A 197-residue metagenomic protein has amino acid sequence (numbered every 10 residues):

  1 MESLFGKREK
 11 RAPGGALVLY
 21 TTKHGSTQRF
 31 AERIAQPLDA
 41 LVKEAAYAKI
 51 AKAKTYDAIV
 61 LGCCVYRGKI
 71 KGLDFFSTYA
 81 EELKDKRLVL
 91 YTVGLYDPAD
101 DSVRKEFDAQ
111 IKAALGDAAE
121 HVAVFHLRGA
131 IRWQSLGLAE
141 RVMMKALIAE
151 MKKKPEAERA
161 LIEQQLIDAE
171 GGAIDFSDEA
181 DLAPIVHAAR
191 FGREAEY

Functional and structural regions predicted by a protein language model:
L4-R11, A58, R67-Y197: FMN-binding flavodoxin-like domain, especially the glycine-rich phosphate-binding loop
F5-G6, G15-P37: N-terminal beta1-alpha1 ligand-phosphate binding loop
A16, A40, V122: Short, conserved active-site loop motifs that form the nucleotide-linked donor/cofactor pocket
L19, K43-A45, Y91: The conserved SAM/SAH-binding core of class I Rossmann-like methyltransferase domains, concentrating on the hydrophobic
Q36, A40, K86: Short glycine/serine/threonine/alanine-rich loop segments
D39-K52: A short, well-structured beta->alpha microelement
A53-I59: Short acidic/histidine-rich motifs immediately flanking catalytic phosphotransfer sites in two-component signaling
G62-C63: Short, well-ordered coil/turn residues at beta-beta hairpins and beta-strand->alpha-helix junctions within
